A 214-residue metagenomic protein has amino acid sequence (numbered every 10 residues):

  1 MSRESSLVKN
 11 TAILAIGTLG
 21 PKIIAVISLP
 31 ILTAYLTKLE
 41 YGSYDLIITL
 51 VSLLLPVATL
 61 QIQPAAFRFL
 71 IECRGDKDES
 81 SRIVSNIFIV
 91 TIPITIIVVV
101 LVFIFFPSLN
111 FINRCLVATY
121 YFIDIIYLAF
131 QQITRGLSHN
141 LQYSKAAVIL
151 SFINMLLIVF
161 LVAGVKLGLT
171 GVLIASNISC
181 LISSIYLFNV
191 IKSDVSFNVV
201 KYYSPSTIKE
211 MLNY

Functional and structural regions predicted by a protein language model:
M1-L7, L141-S144, L169, L173-S176 (+1 more regions): Interhelical loop/hinge segments that connect adjacent transmembrane helices in multipass membrane
S2-S5, L36-E40, L54-I89, R135-L141: Transmembrane-helix boundary and interhelical linker motifs in polytopic inner-membrane proteins
S6-Q63, L150-S151, M155, N213-Y214: Signature of the first transmembrane helix
V8-P21, K77-S81, T119, I123-D124 (+1 more regions): Alpha-helical transmembrane segments of multi-pass membrane transporters/permeases
T33-E40, S108-C115, L137-K145, F152-S184: Membrane-interface helix-loop junctions in multi-pass transport and translocation proteins
S52, D76, F88-Y120, T170-K192: Short alpha-helical transmembrane segments in multi-pass integral membrane proteins
L53, V57, I92-P93, S108-I133 (+2 more regions): Alpha-helical transmembrane segments of multi-pass membrane proteins
